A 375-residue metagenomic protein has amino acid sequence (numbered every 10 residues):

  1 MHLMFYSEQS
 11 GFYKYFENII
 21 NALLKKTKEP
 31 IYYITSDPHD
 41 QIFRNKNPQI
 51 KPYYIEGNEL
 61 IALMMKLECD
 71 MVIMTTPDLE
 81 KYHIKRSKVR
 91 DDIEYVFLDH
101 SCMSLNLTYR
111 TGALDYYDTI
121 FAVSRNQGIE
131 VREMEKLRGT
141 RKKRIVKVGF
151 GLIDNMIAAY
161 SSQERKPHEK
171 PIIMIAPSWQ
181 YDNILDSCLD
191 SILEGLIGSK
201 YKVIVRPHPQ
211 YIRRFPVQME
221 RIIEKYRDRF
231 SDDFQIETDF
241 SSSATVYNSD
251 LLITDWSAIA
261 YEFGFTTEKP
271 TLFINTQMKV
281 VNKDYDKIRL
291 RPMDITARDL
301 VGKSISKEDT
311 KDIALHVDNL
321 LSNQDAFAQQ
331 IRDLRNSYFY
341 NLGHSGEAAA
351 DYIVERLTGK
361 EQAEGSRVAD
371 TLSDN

Functional and structural regions predicted by a protein language model:
M1, I93, K170-I173: Nucleotide donor/acceptor-binding cores
M4-A158: Active-site and donor-binding regions of nucleotide-sugar-utilizing enzymes
F12-K28, G151-E224, K307-T310, L321-S322 (+2 more regions): Conserved catalytic-core segment of nucleotide-activated headgroup transferases in glycan assembly
I34-P48, G198-E237: Catalytic donor nucleotide-activated moiety binding site of glycosyltransferases and closely related
P52-G57, F234-T238, V301-K311: Short acidic-hydrophobic, aromatic-tinged amphipathic segments that line or gate anion-handling sites
L60, V217-Y261, T266: Donor nucleotide-activated moiety binding/catalytic core segment of transferases that use nucleotide-activated donors
K142, A258-S337: Catalytic binding pocket for nucleotide-activated donors in carbohydrate/polymer assembly enzymes
L342-N375: C-terminal alpha-helical cap of glycosyltransferases
